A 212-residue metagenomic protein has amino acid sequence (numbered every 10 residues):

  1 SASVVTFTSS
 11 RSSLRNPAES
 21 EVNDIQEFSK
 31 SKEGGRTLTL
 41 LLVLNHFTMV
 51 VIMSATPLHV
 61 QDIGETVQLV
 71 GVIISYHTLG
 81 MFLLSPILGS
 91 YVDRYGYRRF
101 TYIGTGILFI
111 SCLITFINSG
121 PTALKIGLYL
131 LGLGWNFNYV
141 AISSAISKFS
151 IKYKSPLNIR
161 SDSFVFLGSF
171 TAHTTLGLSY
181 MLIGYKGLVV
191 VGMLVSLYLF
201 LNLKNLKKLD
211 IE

Functional and structural regions predicted by a protein language model:
S1-P17, L199-K207: C-terminal membrane-cytosol helix-exit motif in multi-pass small-molecule transporters
S12-L40: Juxtamembrane intracellular "pre-TM" segments in multi-pass secondary transporters
S31-I52, Y129: Pair of pore-lining "gating" transmembrane helices in MFS-fold secondary transporters
S54-V70: Short amphipathic helix-loop junctions that connect adjacent transmembrane helices in Major Facilitator Superfamily/SLC
L83-Y97, Y180: Helix-to-loop junctions at the C-terminal end of transmembrane segments in multipass secondary transporters
R99-I114, M193: Structural signature of the two symmetry-related core transmembrane helices
F137-S150: Intracellular juxtamembrane helix-capping segments at the cytosolic ends of symmetry-related transmembrane helices
K152-L182: A late C-terminal transmembrane helix in Major Facilitator Superfamily
